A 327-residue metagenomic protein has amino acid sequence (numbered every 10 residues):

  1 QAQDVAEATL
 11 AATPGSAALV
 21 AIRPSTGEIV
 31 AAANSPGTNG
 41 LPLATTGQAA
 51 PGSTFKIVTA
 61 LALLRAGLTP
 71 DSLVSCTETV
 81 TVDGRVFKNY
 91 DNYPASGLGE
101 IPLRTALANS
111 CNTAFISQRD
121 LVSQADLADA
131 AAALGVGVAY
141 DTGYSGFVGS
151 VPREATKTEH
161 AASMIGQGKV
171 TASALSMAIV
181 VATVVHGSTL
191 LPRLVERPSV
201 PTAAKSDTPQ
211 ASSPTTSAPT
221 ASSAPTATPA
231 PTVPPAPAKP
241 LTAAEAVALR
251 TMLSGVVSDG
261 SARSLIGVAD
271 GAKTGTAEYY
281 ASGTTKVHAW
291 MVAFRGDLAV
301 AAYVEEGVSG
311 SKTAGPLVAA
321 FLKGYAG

Functional and structural regions predicted by a protein language model:
Q1-S16: Conserved, well-ordered alpha-helix/loop/beta-strand core segments that scaffold catalytic motifs
S16-G47, A62-E306: Beta-lactam-recognizing serine transpeptidase/beta-lactamase-like catalytic domain environment
M177, G310-A319: Short, charged, low-complexity patches
V185, V257, A319-A326: Short amphipathic alpha-helical signal-transduction/dimerization elements
